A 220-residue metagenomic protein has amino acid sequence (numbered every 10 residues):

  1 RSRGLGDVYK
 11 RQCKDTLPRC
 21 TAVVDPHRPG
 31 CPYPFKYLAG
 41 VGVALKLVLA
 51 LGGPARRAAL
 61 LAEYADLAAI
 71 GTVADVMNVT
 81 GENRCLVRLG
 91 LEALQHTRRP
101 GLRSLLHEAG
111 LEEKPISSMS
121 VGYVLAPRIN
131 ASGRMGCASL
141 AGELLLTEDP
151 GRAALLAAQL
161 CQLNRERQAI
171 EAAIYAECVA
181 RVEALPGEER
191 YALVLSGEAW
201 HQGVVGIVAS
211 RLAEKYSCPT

Functional and structural regions predicted by a protein language model:
R1-Y9: Single conserved hydrophobic/aromatic residue that forms the stacking wall/gate of nucleotide- or nucleobase-binding
G4, L17-C20, Y216: Short, structured coil segments at secondary-structure junctions
D7, V23, T220: Short glycine-aspartate micro-motif
K10-C13, H27-P29, E198-A199: Short, ordered loop/turn segments at secondary-structure junctions
R11-T16, N130: Hydrophobic alpha-helical transmembrane segments in multi-pass membrane proteins
C13, P32-F35, E112-E113, S210: A generic local secondary-structure boundary/capping motif
L17-R57, L61-V73: Short alpha-helices
G53-T220: Hydrophobic helix-and-loop "lid/oligomerization" segment in the mid-to-C-terminal part of catalytic domains
